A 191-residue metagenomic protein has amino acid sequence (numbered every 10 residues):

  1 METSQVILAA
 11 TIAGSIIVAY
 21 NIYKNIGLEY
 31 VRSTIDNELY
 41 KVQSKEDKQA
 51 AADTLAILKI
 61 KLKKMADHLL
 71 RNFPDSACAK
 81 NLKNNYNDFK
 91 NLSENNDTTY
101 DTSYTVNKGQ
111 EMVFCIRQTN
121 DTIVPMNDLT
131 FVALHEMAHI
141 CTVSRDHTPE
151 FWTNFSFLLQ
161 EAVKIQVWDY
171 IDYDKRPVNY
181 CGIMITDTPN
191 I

Functional and structural regions predicted by a protein language model:
M1-T130, I140-I191: Active-site-proximal or metal-binding-adjacent scaffold patches in catalytic folds
E136: Walker B catalytic acidic pair
